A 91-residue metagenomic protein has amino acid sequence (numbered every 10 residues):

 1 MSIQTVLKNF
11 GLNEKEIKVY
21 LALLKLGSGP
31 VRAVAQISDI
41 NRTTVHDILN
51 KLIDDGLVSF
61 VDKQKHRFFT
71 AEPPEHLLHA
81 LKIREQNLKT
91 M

Functional and structural regions predicted by a protein language model:
T5-E16, P30, S59-I83: Short, cationic-aromatic polyanion-contact patches
E16-L23: Short alpha-helical "packing" element that flanks the helix-turn-helix/winged-helix DNA-binding module
I17, R42-T43: Key DNA-contact positions within bacterial/archaeal DNA-binding proteins
L24-P30: Short capping segments at the starts of secondary-structure elements
A33-S38: A short acidic, leucine-rich amphipathic alpha-helix
L49-N50: Short, hydrophobic-biased segments on the C-terminal half of alpha helices that form "recognition helices"
G56: Glycine-centered, phosphate/nucleic-acid-interacting loop/turn motifs that mediate DNA/RNA or nucleotide
